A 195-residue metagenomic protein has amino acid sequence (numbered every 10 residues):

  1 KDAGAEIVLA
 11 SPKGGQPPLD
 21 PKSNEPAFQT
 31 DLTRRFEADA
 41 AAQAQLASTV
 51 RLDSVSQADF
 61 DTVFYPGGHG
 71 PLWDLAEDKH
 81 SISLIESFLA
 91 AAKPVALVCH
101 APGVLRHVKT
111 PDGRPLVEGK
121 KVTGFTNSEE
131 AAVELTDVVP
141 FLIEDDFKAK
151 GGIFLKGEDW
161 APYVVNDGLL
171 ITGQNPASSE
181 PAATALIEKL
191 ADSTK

Functional and structural regions predicted by a protein language model:
K1-A91, V95, G103-K195: Extended, subdomain-level signal for the structured scaffold at the beginning of enzyme domains
C99: Alpha-helical segment proximal to the catalytic Tyr-Lys
